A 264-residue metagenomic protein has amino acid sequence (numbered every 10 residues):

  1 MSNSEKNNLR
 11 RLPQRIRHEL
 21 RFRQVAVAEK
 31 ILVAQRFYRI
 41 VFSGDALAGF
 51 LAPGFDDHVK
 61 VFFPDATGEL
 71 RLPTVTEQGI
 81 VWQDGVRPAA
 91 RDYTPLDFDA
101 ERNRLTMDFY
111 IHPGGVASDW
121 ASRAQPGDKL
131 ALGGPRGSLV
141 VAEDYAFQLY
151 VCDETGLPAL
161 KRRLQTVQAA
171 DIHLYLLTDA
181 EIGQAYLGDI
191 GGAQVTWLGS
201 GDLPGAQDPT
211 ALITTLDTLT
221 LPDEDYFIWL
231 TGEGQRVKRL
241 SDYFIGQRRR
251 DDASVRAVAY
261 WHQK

Functional and structural regions predicted by a protein language model:
S2-K264: Extended, composition-driven regions rather than compact fold-specific motifs
